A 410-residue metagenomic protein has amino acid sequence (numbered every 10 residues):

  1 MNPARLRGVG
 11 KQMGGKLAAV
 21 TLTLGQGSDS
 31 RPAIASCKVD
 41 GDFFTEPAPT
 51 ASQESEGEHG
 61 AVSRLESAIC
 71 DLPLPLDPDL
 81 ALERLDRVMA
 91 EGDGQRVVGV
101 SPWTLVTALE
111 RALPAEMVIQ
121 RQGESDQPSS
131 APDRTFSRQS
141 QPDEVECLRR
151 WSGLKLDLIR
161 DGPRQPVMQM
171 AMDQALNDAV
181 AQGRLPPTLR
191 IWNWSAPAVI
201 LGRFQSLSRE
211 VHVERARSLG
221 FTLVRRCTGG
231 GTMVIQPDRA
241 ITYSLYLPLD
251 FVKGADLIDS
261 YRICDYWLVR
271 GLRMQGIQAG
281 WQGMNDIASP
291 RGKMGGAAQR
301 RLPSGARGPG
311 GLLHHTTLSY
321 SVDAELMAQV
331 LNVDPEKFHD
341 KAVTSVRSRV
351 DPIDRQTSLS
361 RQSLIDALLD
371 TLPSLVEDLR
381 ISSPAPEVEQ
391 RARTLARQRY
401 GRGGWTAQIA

Functional and structural regions predicted by a protein language model:
M1-L17, W103-E214, S218, T222 (+3 more regions): Active-site loop/lid in soluble adenylation, ligation, and acyl-transfer enzymes
M1-S36, W281-A288, G292-A306, Q390-A410: Structured beta-strand/loop patches that form or line metal/cofactor-binding pockets in enzymes
L17-I119, I353: Active-site- and interface-proximal helix/loop "cap" or "latch" segments in soluble metabolic and energy-transducing
A19, A35-D40, M284-D370: A structural signal for small-residue-enriched, beta-sheet-centric alpha/beta enzyme cores and oligomeric scaffold folds
G41-E46, L247-K253, D354-L359: A generic structural motif
T228-F251, H339-D354: Residues forming anionic-ligand binding surfaces in small-molecule and nucleic-acid pockets of primarily soluble enzymes
A240-I287: Contiguous, small/hydrophobic- and glycine-enriched helical/loop subdomains that border and often "cap" functional
